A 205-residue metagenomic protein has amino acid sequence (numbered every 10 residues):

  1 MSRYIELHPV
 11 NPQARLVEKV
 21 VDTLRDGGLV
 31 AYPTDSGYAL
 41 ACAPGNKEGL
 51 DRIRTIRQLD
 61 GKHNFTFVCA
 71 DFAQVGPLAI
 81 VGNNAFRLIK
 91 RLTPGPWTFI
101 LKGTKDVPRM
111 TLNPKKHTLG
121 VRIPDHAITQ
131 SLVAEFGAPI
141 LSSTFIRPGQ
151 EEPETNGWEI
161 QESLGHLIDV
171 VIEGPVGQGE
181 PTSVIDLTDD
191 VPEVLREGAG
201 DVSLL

Functional and structural regions predicted by a protein language model:
M1-L205: Active-site-adjacent structural elements in enzyme catalytic cores
